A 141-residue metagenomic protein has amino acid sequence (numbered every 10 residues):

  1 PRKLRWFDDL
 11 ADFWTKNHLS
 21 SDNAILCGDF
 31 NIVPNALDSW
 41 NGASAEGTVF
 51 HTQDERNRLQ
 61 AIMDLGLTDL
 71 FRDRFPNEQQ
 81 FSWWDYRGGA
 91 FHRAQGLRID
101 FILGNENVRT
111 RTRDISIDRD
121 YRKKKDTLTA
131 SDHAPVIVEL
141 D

Functional and structural regions predicted by a protein language model:
P1-D8, A43-T48: Surface-exposed cleft-lining segments at the edges of enzyme active sites
K3, A11, Q80-F81: Intrinsically disordered regions, especially transient/low-confidence alpha-helical propensity segments and coil-helix
W6, L10, L26, E55-R58: Amphipathic alpha-helical interface surfaces
D9-D22: Short amphipathic alpha-helices and their capping/turn segments at secondary-structure boundaries
S20-I25, D69: Short, structured loop/turn "capping" segments at alpha-beta junctions
N23, F30, A134: Active-site metal-binding loops of divalent metal-dependent hydrolases
C27-A36: Short, well-ordered beta-to-alpha junction loops that form the rim of enzyme active sites and present histidine/acidic
N35-D141: Metal-dependent phosphoester-hydrolase catalytic domains
